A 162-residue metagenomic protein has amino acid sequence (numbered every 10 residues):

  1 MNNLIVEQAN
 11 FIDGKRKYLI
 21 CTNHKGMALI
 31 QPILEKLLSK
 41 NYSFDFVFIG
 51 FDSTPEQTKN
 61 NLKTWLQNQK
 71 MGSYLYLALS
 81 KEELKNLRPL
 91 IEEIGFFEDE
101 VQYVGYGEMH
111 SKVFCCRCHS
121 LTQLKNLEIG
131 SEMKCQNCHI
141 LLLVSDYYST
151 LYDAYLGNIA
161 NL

Functional and structural regions predicted by a protein language model:
M1-S111: FNR/FR-type flavoprotein reductase catalytic core
K85, P89-L162: Cys/His-clustered metal-coordination modules, chiefly Zn-binding fingers
